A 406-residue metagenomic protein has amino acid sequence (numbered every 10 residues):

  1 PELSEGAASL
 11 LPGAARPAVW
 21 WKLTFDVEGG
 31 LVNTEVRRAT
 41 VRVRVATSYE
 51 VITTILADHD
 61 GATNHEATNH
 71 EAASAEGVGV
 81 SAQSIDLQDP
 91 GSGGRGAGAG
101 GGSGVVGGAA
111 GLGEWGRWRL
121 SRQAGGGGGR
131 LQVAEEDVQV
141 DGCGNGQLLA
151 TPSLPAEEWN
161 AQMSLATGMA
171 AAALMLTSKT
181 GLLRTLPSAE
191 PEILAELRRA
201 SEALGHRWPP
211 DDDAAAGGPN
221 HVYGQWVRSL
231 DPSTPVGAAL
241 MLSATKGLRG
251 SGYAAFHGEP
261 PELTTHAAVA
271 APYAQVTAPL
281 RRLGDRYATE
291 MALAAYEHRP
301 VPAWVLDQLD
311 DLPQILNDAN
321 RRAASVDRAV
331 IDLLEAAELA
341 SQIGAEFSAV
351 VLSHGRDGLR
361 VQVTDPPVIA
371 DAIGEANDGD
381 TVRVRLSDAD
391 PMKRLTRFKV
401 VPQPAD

Functional and structural regions predicted by a protein language model:
P1-D380, A389-T396, P404-A405: Electropositive polyanion-binding surfaces
V384-L386: A generic structural signal for residues embedded in beta-strands
